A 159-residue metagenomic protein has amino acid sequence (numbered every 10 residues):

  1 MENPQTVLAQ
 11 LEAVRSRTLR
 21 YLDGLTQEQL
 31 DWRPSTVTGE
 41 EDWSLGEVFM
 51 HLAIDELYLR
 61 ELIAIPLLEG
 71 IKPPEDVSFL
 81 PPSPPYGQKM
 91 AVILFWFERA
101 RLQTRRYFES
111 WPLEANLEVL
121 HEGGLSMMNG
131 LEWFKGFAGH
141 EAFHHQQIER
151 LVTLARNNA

Functional and structural regions predicted by a protein language model:
M1-S16: Extreme N-terminal tail/first-helix region
N3-T6, K89, N129: Non-transmembrane, amphipathic alpha-helical segments
R15-T26, E56-E61, E98-P112, A142-H145 (+1 more regions): Structural signal for well-ordered, non-membrane alpha-helices
L19, L80-E118, E132-F137: Acidic/histidine-rich alpha-helical segments that form the ligand environment of transition-metal centers
D23-W32, A115-L117: Short alpha-helical hairpin
D31-V77, V119-A159: Short, contiguous alpha-helical
